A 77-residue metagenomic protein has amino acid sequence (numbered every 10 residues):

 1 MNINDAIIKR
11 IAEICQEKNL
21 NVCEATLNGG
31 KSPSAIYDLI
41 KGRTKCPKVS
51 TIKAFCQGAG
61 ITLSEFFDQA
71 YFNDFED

Functional and structural regions predicted by a protein language model:
M1-L20: A short, Lys/Arg-rich alpha-helix, primarily the initiator
A12, C23, K53, S64: Residues within the helices of the helix-turn-helix
C15, T26, C56: The alpha-helix within a helix-turn-helix
Q16, K41, Y71: Residue-level detection of the helix-turn-helix DNA-binding "recognition helix"
L20-D38: Short alpha-helical DNA-recognition segment
D38, F67-D77: Short, charged recognition helix plus adjacent turn of helix-turn-helix-like nucleic-acid-binding domains
R43-Q57: Short, basic-rich loop-to-helix N-cap that marks the start of a DNA-contacting helix
Q57-D68: Intrinsically disordered, low-complexity basic tails/linkers immediately adjacent to helix-turn-helix/homeobox/MYB/SANT
